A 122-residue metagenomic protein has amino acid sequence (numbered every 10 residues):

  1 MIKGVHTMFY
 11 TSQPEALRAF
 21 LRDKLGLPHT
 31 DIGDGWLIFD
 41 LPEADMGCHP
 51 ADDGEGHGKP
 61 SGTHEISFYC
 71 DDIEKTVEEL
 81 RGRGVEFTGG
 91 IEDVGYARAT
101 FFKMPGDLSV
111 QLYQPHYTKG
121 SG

Functional and structural regions predicted by a protein language model:
M1-K3, G58-T63, D93-V94: Short glycine-enriched loop/turn motifs at secondary-structure junctions
M1-R18, D45, H64-I66, H116-G122: N-terminal beta-strand motif that seeds the catalytic metal site of vicinal oxygen chelate
Q13-P14, D71-I73: Helix N-cap motif at beta-to-alpha junctions
E15-K24, T100: Conserved active-site alpha-helix within GNAT-family acetyltransferase domains
L17-F20, E74-E79: Short amphipathic alpha-helices within nucleic acid-binding modules
G26-D31, F87-I91: Short secondary-structure junctions
L27-S61, S109-H116: Conserved short beta-strand elements that form part of the metal-binding/catalytic scaffold of enzyme active sites
V77-G122: Vicinal oxygen chelate
